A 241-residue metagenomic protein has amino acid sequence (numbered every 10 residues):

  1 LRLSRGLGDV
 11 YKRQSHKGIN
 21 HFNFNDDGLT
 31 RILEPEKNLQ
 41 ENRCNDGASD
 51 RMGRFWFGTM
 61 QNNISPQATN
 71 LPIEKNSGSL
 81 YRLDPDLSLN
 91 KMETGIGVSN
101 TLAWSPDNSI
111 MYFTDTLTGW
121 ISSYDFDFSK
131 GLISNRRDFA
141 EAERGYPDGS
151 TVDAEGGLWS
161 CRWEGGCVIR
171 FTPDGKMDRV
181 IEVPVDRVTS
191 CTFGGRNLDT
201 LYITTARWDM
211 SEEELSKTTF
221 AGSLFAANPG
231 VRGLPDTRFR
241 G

Functional and structural regions predicted by a protein language model:
L1-Y11: Single conserved hydrophobic/aromatic residue that forms the stacking wall/gate of nucleotide- or nucleobase-binding
K12-H16, F55-I64, M111-L117, L158-W163 (+1 more regions): Conserved beta-strand positions in repeat-built beta-propeller and related beta-rich domains
G18-N20, S79-Y81, W120-S122, C167-I169 (+1 more regions): A short loop-to-beta-strand structural motif that recurs across blades of beta-propeller domains
L33-L39, M92-I96, D138-E143, I181-P184: Surface loop/turn motifs at the tips and blade-to-blade linkers of beta-strand repeat domains
S49-M52, P106-N108, D153-E155, G194-L198: Residue-level detector of Asp-centered blade-edge/turn motifs that repeat once per structural unit in beta-propeller
F57-K75, R207-T219: Short, conserved, GDST-rich strand-edge loop motifs in beta-rich repeat architectures
Y124-G131, P229-G233: Short loop/turn segments immediately following beta-strands, especially the blade-tip and inter-blade linker loops
